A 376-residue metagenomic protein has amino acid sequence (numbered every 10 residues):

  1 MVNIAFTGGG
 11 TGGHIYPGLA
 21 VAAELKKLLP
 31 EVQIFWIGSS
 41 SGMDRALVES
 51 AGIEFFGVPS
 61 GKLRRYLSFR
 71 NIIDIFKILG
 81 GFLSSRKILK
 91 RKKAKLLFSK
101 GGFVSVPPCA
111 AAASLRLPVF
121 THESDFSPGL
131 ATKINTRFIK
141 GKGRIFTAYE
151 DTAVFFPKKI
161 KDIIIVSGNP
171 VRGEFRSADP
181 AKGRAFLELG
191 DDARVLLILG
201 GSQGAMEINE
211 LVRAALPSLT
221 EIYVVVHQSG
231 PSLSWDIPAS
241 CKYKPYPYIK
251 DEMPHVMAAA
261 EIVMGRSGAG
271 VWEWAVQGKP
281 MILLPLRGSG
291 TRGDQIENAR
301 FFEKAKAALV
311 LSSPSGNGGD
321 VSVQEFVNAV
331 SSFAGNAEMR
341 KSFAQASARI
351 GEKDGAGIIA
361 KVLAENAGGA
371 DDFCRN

Functional and structural regions predicted by a protein language model:
I4-G9, L28-K77, I165-P170, S312: Conserved nucleotide-sugar phosphate-binding/catalytic loop shared by glycosyltransferases and other
Q33, A113-A181, F186-L189: Active-site-proximal region of nucleotide-activated glycan assembly enzymes, centered on histidine/acidic-rich loops
G42, L47, A51, P180-K182 (+4 more regions): Donor-nucleotide binding loops and adjacent catalytic segments primarily of GT-B fold Leloir glycosyltransferases
G42-A46, A94-L115: An aromatic- and histidine-rich active-site surface loop
L67-L96, S114: An amphipathic, basic-hydrophobic alpha-helix
A94-L96, A258-W272, K279-P280: Acidic donor-binding loop of glycosyltransferase active sites
S332, E352-N376: C-terminal alpha-helical cap of glycosyltransferases
M339-K353: A short, well-ordered alpha-helix in the C-terminal region of glycosyltransferases
